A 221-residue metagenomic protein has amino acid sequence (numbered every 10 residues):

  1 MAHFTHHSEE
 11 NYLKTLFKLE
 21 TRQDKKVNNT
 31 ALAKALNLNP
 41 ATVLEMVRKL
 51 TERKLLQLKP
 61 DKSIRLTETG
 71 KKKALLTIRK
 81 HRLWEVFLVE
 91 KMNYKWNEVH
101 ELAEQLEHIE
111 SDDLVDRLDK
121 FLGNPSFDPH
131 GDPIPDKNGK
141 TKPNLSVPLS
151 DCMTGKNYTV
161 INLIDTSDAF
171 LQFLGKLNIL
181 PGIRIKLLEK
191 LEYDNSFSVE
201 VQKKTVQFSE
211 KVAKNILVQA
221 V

Functional and structural regions predicted by a protein language model:
H3, H7-L38: N-terminal helix-turn-helix DNA-binding core of bacterial DNA-binding proteins
F4, V212-V221: Short, charged, intrinsically disordered terminal tails
A41, N97: Key DNA-contact positions within bacterial/archaeal DNA-binding proteins
L44-R48: Short, hydrophobic-biased segments on the C-terminal half of alpha helices that form "recognition helices"
T51-P60: A short, conserved structural fragment
K62-H81: Basic, amphipathic "hinge/linker" alpha-helix immediately C-terminal to the N-terminal HTH DNA-binding motif
K80-K95, E101, Q105-D113: All-alpha effector-binding/dimerization core of bacterial HTH-type transcriptional repressors
E107-V212: Mid-protein regulatory/catalytic core that forms ligand/cofactor-binding pockets and protein-protein interaction
